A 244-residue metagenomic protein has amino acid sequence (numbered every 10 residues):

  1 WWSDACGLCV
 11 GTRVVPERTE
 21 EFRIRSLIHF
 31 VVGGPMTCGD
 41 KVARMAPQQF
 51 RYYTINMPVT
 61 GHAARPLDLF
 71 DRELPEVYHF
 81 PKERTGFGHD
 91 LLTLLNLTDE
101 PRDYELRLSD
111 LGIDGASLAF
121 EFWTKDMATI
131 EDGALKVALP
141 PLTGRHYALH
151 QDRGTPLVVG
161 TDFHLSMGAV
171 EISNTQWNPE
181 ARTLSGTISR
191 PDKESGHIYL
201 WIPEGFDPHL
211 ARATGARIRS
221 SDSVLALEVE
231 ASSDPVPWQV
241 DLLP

Functional and structural regions predicted by a protein language model:
W1-M127, D132-R153: Active-site-proximal substrate-binding groove within the catalytic cores of carbohydrate-active enzymes
H79-E83, N174-W177, R217-I218: Short amphipathic beta-strand and strand-loop transition segments with alternating hydrophobic
D90, L135, R182-L184, L225: Hydrophobic residues embedded in beta-strands of well-ordered beta-sheets
N96-T98, L108-D110, L139, I188-D192 (+2 more regions): Non-cytosolic beta-sheet module surface loops
R102-Y104, G115-S117, E194-I198, F206-H209 (+1 more regions): Short beta-strand/loop motifs in extracellular/secreted proteins, especially within beta-sandwich accessory domains
A116-A134, L210-V229: Solvent-exposed beta-strand/loop surfaces of large extracellular or lumenal domains
E131-A169, S223-P244: C-terminal beta-strand-rich structural cap/linker in extracellular carbohydrate-active enzymes
R153-H209: Accessory, solvent-exposed terminal regions and/or long lumenal/extracellular loops of proteins
